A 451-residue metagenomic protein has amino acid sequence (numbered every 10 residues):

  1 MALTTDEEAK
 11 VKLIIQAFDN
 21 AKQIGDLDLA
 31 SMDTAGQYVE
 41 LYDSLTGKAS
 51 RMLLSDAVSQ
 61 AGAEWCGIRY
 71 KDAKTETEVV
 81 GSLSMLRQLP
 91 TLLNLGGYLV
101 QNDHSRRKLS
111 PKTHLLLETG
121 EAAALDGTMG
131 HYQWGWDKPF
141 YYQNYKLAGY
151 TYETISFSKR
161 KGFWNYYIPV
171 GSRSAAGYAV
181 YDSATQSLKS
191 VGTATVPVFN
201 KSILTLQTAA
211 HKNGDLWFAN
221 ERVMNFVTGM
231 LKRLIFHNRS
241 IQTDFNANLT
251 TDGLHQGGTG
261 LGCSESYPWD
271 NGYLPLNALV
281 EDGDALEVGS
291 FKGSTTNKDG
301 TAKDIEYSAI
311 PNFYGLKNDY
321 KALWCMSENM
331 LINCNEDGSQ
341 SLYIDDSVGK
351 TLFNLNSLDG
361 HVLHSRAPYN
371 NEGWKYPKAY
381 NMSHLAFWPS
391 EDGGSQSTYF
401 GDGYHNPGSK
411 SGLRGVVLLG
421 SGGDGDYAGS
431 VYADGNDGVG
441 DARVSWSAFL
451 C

Functional and structural regions predicted by a protein language model:
M1-A30, F449: Short, intrinsically disordered N-terminal pre-domain segments
D28-D43, G315-K317: Short hydrophobic/aromatic-rich beta-strand motifs
E40-Q60: Short, surface-exposed terminal/edge motifs of secreted or surface/virion proteins that either
D43-G47, F140-Y142, G177-Y178, M224 (+1 more regions): Acidic glycine-/aspartate-rich tracts in secreted/extracellular proteins
G62-A194, K292-T296, N312-F313, S421-G422 (+1 more regions): Short acidic-hydrophobic catalytic motif
C66, F226, N248-E281, L323-L331 (+1 more regions): C-terminal, surface-exposed recognition/capping segments
A124-H131, I155-D319, A448: Short aromatic-cysteine micro-motif
Y178-K201, S339-S365: A solvent-exposed, charged loop/short amphipathic helix patch at secondary-structure junctions
